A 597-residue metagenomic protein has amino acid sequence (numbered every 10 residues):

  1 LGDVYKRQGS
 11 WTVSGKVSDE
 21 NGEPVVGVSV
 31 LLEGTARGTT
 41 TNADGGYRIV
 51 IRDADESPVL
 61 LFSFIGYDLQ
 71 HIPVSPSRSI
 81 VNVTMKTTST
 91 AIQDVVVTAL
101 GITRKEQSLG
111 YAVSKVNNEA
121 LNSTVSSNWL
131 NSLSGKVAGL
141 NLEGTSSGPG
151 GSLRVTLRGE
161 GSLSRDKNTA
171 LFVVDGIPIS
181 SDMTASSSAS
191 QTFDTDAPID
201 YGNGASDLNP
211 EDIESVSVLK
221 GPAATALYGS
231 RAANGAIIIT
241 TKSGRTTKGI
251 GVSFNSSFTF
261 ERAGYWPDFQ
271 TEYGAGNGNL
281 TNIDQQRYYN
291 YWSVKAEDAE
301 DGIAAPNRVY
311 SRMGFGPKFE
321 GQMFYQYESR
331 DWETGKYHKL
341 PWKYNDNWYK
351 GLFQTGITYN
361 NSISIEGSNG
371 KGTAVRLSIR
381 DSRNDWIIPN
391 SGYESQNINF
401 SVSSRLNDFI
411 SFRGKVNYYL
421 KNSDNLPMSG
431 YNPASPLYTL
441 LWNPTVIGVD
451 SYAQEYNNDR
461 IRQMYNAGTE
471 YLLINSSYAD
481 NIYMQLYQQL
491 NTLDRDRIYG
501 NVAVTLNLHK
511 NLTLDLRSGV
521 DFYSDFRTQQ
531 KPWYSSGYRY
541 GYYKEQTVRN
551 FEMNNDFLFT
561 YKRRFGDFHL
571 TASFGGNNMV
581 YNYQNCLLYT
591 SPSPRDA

Functional and structural regions predicted by a protein language model:
L1-Q8, Y589-D596: Conserved small/polar residues in nucleotide/adenosyl-binding loops
D3-N399, L406, S411-R413, Y419 (+1 more regions): Short, small/polar-rich motifs associated with maturation and membrane association, primarily at protein termini
A91, Q107, T169, A185-S186 (+6 more regions): Surface-exposed loop/interface segments of Gram-negative outer-membrane beta-barrel transport/assembly proteins
N511-L512: N-terminal hydrophobic signal/anchor transmembrane helix of membrane proteins
